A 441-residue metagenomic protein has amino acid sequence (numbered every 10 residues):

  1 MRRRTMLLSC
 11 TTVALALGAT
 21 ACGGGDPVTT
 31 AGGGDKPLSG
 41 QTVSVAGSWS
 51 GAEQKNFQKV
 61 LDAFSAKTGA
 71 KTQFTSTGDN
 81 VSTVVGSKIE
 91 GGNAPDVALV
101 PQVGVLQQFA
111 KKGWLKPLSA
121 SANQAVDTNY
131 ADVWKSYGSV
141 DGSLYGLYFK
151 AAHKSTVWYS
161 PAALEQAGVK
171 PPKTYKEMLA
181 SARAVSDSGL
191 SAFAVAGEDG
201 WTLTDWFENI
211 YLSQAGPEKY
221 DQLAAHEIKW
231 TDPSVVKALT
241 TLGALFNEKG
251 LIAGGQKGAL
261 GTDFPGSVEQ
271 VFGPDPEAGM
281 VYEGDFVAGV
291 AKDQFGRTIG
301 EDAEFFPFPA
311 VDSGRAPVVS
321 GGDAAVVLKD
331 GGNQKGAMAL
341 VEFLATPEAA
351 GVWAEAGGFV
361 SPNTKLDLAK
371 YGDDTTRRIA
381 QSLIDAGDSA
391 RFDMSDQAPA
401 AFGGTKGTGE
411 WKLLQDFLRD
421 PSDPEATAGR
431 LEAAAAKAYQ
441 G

Functional and structural regions predicted by a protein language model:
R2-A19, G23-Q107, Q124, V352 (+1 more regions): Conserved N-terminal structural module of periplasmic/extracytoplasmic solute-binding proteins
K36, S119-Y130, G197, Q214-A238 (+7 more regions): Short, solvent-exposed loop/beta-turn-alpha elements that line the ligand-binding surface or hinge of extracytoplasmic
D62, D293-F359: Extracytoplasmic/periplasmic substrate-recognition and gating elements
S76-V84, V103-G104, Y175-L179, Q256-Q270 (+1 more regions): Short helix-initiation/N-cap motifs at beta->coil->alpha
V103-S155, L179: Hinge/lid segment of periplasmic solute-binding proteins
Y145-F149, L179-K237: Extracytoplasmic/periplasmic solute-binding protein
P217-Q294: Extracytoplasmic ligand-binding clamshell segments of periplasmic binding protein
F359-K365, A380-A435: C-terminal capping/gating helix-and-loop segments adjacent to ligand/active sites or protein-protein/ligand interfaces
